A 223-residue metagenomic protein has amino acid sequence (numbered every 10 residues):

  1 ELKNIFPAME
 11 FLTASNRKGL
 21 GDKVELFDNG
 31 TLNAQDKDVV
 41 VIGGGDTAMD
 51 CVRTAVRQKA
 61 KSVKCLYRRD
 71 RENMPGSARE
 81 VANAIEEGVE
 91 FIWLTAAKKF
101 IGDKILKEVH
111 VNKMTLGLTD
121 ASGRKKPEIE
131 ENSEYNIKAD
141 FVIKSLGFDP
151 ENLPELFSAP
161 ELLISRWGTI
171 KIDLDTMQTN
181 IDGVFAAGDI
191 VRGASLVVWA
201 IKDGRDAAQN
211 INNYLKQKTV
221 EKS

Functional and structural regions predicted by a protein language model:
L2-Q35, T119-A194: FAD-site-proximal beta/loop scaffold in flavoenzymes
G21-A60: Rossmann-like NAD(P)H-binding beta-loop-alpha module
G44, Y67-D70, F148, D189: Cofactor-binding loop segments of dinucleotide-utilizing enzymes, especially the Rossmann-like FAD- and NAD(P)+-binding
C51, I190-K218: A conserved FAD-binding loop/helix module that cradles the flavin
V52-K99, V220-K222: Rossmann-like dinucleotide-binding cores of NAD(P)H-dependent redox enzymes
L94-L106, K113-G117: A conserved short coil-to-beta-strand element within the FAD-binding core of flavoproteins
